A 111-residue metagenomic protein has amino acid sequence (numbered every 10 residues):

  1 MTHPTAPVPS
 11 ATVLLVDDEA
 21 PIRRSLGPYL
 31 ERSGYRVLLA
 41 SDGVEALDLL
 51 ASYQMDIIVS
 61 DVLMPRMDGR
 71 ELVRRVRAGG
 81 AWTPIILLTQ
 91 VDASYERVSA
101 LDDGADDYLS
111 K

Functional and structural regions predicted by a protein language model:
M1-T12: Non-catalytic signal-transmission and effector/linker regions of two-component phosphorelay proteins
L14, L39-I57: Acidic, metal-coordinating helix/loop segments flanking the phosphotransfer/catalytic sites of two-component signaling
R24-R32: Charged docking surfaces used in two-component/phosphorelay signaling
A51-M55, R75-W82, D103: Conserved phosphotransfer cores of two-component systems
D61, T89: Active-site residues of response regulator receiver
M64: Receiver (REC) domain active-site loop signature in two-component systems and cognate sites in sensor histidine kinases
